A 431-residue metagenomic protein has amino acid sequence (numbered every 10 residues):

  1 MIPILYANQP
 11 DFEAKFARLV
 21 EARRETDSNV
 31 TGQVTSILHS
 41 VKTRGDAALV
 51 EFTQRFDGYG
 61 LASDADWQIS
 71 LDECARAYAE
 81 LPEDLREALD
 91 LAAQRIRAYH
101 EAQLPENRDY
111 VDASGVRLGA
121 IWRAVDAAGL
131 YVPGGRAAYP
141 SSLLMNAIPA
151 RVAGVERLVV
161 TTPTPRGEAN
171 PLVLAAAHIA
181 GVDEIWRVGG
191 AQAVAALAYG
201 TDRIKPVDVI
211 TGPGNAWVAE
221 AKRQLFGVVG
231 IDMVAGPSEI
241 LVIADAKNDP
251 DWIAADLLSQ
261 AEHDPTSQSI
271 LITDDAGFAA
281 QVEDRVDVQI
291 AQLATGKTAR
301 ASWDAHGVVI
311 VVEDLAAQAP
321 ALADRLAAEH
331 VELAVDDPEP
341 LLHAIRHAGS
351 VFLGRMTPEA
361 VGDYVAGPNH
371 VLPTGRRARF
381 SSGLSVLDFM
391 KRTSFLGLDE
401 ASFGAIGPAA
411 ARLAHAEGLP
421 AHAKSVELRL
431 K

Functional and structural regions predicted by a protein language model:
M1-V125: N-terminal Rossmann-like NAD(P)+-binding subdomain of aldehyde/semialdehyde dehydrogenases
P3-N8, E184-G189, V308-L315: Short acidic-hydrophobic, aromatic-tinged amphipathic segments that line or gate anion-handling sites
G45, A128, A150, G214 (+3 more regions): Buried hydrophobic positions in well-ordered alpha/beta secondary-structure cores of metabolic enzymes
Y110-A175: Conserved small-residue-rich beta-alpha loop and adjacent elements that most often cradle the phosphate/pyrophosphate
S141, V152-E168, A244-W252, D256-A294: Glycine-rich phosphate/diphosphate-binding loop of Rossmann-like nucleotide-binding domains
G181-Q268: Conserved NAD(P)+-binding/catalytic subdomain of aldehyde/semialdehyde dehydrogenases
S259, H263, L271-A348: A glycine- and small/hydrophobic-rich beta-loop-beta segment that serves as a flexible "lid/hinge" or phosphate-binding
D324-K431: C-terminal core of ALDH-fold dehydrogenases
